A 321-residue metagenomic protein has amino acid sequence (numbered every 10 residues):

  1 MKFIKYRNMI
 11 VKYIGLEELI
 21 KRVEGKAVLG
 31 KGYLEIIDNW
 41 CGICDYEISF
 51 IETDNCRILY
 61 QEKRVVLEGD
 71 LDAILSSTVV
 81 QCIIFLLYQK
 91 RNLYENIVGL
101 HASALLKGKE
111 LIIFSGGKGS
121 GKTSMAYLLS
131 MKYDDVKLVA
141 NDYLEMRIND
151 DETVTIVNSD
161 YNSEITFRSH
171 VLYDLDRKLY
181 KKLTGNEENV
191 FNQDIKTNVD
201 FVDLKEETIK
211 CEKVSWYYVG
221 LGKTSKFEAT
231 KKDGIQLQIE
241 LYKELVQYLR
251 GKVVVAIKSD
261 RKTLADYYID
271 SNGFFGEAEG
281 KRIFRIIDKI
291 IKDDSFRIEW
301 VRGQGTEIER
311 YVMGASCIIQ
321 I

Functional and structural regions predicted by a protein language model:
M1-K118, M131-K132, V139, M146-I321: A noncatalytic interaction/capping subdomain that flanks phosphate/NTP-handling catalytic cores
K122: Conserved lysine of the Walker
M125-A126: Post-Walker A alpha-helix
